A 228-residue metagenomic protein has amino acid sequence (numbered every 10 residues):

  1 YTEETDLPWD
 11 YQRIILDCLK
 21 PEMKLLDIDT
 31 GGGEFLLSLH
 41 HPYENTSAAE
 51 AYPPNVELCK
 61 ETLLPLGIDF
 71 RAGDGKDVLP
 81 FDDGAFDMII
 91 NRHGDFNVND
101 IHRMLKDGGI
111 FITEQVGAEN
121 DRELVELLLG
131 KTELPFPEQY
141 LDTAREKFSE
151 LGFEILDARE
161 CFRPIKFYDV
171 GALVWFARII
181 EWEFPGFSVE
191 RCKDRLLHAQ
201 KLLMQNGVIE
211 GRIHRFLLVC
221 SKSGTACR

Functional and structural regions predicted by a protein language model:
T2-K24, E34-F35: Conserved alpha-helix/loop element of class I SAM-dependent methyltransferases that forms part of the SAM/SAH-binding
K24-V78: Class I SAM-dependent methyltransferase SAM/SAH-binding core
V78-M88: A short acidic, Gly/Pro-enriched loop at the edge of an enzyme's catalytic core that lines a small-molecule cofactor
D87, R92, E114: Residues lining the SAM
F96-I112: A short glycine-rich, Lys/Arg-flanked "PGG" loop and its adjoining helix->strand segment in the class I
G117-P135: Short, glycine-/aromatic-enriched active-site segment of Class I SAM-dependent methyltransferases
L129-T143, E183-G186: Acceptor-substrate binding/catalytic loop of class I
E154-R228: Conserved Class I S-adenosyl-L-methionine
